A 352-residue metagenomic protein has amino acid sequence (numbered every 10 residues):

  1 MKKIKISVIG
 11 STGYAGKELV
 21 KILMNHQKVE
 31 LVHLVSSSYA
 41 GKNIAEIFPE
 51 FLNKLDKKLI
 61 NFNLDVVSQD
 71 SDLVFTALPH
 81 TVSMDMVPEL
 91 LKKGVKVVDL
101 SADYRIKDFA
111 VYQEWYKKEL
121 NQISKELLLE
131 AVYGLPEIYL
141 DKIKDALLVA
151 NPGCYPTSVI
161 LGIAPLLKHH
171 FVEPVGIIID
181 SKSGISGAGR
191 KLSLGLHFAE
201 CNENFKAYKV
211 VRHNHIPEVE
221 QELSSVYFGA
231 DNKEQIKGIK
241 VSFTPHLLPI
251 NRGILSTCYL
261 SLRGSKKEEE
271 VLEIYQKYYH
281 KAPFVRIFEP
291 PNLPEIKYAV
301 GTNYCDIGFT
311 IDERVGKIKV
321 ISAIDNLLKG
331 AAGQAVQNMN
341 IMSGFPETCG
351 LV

Functional and structural regions predicted by a protein language model:
M1-N204, Y208-V210, D231-I236, T310-E313: N-terminal Rossmann-like NAD(P) cofactor-binding subdomain of oxidoreductases, focused on the glycine-rich
Y14, E130, C154-L161, V210-E218 (+5 more regions): Conserved active-site and cofactor/substrate-binding residues in soluble primary-metabolism enzymes
N25, S225, I341-F345: Short, well-ordered loop/turn and helix-capping segments at boundaries between secondary-structure elements and domains
K42-I44, D70-S71, A188-G189, N251-L255 (+1 more regions): Short, solvent-exposed polar/charged micro-motifs at secondary-structure junctions
A131, I239, N303-C305: Short beta-strand or tight-loop elements that sit immediately N-terminal to catalytic metal-binding acidic residues
A207-V211, L248-P249, I296-A299: Short Gly/Pro-enriched turn/cap motifs at secondary-structure boundaries
V211-E289: C-terminal substrate-binding/catalytic lobe of Rossmann-fold NAD(P)-dependent dehydrogenases
S256-V352: C-terminal active-site/capping subdomain that shapes the small-molecule cofactor and substrate pocket of enzyme
